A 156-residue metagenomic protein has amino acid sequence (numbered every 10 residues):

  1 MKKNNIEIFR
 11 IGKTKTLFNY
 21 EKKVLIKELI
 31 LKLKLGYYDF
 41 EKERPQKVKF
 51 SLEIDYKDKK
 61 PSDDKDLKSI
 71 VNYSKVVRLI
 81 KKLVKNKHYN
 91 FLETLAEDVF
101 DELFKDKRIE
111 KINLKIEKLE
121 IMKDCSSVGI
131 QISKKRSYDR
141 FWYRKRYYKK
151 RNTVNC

Functional and structural regions predicted by a protein language model:
M1-C156: N-terminal, polar/charged subdomain of small-to-medium soluble alpha/beta proteins
